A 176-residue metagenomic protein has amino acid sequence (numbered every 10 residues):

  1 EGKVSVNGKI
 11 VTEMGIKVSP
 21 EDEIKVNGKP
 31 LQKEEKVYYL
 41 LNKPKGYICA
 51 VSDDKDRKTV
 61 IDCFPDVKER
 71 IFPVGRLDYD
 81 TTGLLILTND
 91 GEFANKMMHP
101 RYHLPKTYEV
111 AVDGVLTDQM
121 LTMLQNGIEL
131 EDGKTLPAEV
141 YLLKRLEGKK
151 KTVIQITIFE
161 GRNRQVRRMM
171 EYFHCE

Functional and structural regions predicted by a protein language model:
E1-E176: Basic, flexible Lys/Arg- and Gly-enriched helix-loop patches that mediate nucleic-acid binding at interfaces with rRNA
